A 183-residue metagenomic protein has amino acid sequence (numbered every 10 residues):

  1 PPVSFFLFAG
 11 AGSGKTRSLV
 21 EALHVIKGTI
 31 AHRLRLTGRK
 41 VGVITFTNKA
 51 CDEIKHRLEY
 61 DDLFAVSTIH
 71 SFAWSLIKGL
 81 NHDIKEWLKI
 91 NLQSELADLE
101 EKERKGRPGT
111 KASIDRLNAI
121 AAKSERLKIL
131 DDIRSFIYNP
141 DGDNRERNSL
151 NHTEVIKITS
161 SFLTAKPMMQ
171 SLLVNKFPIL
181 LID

Functional and structural regions predicted by a protein language model:
P1-I84: P-loop NTPase Walker
P1-S13, R17-S18, R104-I182: Accessory N-terminal region flanking or inserted into the helicase ATPase core in nucleic-acid motor proteins
T29, L76-L80, S94-L99, F177-L181: Charge-rich, low-complexity amphipathic helices in intrinsically disordered tails/linkers adjacent to domains
R33, K85, Q93-L96, L130: Intrinsically disordered, low-complexity regions
T37, I90-N91, L173, F177: Residue-level signal for alpha-helical context at structural boundaries
R57, S75-L76, K102, I158-F162: Residues that form generic nucleotide/phosphate-binding pockets
H82-K89, V155: Repeat-unit-sized solenoid/scaffold elements
W87-R107: Conserved phosphoryl-transfer catalytic core
